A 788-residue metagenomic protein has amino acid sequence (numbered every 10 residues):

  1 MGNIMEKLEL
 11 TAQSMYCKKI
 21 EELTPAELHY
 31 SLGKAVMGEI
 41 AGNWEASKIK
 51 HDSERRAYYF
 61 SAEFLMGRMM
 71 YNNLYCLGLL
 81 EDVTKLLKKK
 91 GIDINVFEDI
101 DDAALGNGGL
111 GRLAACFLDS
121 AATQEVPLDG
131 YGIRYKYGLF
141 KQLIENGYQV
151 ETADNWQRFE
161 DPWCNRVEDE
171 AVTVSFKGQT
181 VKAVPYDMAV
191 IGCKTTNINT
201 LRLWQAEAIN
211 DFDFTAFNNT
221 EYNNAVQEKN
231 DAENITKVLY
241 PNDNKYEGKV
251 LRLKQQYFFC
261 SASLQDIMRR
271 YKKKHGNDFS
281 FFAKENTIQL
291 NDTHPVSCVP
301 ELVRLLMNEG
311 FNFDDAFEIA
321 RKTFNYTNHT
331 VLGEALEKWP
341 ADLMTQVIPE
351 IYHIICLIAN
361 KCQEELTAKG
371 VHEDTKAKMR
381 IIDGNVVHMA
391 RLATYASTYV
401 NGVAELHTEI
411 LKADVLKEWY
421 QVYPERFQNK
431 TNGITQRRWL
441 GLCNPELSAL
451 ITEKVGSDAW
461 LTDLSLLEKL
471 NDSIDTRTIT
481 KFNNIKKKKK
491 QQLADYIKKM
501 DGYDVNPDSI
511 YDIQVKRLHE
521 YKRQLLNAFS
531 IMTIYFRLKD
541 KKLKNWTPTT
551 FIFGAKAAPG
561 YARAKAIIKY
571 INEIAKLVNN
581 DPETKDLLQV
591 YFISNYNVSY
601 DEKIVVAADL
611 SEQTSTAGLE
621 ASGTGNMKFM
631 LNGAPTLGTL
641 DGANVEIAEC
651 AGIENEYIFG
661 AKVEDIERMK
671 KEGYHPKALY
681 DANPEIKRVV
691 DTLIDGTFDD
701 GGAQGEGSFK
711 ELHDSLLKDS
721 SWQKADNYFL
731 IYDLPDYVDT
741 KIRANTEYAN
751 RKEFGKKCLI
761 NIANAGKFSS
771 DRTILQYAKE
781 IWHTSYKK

Functional and structural regions predicted by a protein language model:
M1-K788: A conserved ligand/cofactor-binding region detector
